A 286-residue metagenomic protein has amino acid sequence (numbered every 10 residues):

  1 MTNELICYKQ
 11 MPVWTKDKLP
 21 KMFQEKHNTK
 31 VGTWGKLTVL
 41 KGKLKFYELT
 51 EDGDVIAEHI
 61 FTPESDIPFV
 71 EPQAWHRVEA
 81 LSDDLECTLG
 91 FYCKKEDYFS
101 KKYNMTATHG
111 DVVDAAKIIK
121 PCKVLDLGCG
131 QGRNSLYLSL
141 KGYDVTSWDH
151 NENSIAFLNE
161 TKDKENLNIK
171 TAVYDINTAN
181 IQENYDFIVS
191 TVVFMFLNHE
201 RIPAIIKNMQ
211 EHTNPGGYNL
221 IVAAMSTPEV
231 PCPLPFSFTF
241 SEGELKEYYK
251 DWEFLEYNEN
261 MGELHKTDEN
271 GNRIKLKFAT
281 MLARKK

Functional and structural regions predicted by a protein language model:
P12-G32: Conserved short histidine dyad/triad with adjacent acidic residue
G35-K45: Short, conserved beta-strand element in jelly-roll/cupin
D52-P72: Short acidic-glycine-tyrosine-enriched beta hairpin
E71-C93: Ligand-binding loop in jelly-roll beta-barrel domains
C93-I119, L125, G130-I169, V173-N180 (+3 more regions): Class I (Rossmann-like) S-adenosyl-L-methionine-dependent methyltransferase catalytic domain, capturing the SAM-binding
N180-I188: A short acidic, Gly/Pro-enriched loop at the edge of an enzyme's catalytic core that lines a small-molecule cofactor
F187-R201: A short SAM/SAH-binding and catalytic strip from SAM-dependent methyltransferases
P203-P215: A short glycine-rich, Lys/Arg-flanked "PGG" loop and its adjoining helix->strand segment in the class I
